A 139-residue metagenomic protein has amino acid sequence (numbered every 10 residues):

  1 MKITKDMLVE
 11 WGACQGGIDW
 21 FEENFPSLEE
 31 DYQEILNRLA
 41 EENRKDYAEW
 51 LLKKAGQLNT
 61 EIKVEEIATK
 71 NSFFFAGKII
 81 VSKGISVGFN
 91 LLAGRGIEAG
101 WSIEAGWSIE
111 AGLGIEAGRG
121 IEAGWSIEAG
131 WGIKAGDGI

Functional and structural regions predicted by a protein language model:
M1-G138: Short, glycine-biased loop/turn motifs at secondary-structure junctions and in low-complexity Ser/Thr/Pro-rich termini
